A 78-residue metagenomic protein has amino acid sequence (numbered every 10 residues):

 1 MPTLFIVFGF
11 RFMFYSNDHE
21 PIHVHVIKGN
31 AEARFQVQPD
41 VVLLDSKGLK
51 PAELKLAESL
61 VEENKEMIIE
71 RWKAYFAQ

Functional and structural regions predicted by a protein language model:
M1, R11-M13, A52: Generic hydrophobic alpha-helical membrane-segment signal
T3-V7, V26: Short acidic-hydrophobic surface loop/beta-edge motif
L4, V42-S46, N64: Generic preference for hydrophobic/aromatic residues in regular secondary structure cores
G9-R11, Q78: Charge-dense, helix-prone N-terminal extensions
R11, K28, R34, K65 (+1 more regions): Basic side chains
Y15-P51: A short, structured beta-strand/loop element
L49-Q78: C-terminal structural segments of small proteins and small subunits
